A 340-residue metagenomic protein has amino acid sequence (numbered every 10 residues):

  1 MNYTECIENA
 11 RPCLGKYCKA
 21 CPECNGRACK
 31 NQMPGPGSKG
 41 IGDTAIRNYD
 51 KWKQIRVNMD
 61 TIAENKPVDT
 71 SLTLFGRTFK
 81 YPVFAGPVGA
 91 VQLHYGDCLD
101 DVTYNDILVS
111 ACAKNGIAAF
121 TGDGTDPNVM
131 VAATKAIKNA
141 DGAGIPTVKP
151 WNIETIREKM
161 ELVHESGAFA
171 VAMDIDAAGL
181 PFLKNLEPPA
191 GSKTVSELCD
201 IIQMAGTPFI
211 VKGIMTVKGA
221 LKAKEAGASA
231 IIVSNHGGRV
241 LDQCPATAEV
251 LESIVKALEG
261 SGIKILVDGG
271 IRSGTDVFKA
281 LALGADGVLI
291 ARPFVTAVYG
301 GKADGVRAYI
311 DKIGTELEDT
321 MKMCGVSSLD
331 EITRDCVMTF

Functional and structural regions predicted by a protein language model:
M1-R27, G219, G238-S261, R272 (+1 more regions): Conserved active-site-proximal phosphate/metal-binding subdomains
N2-K80: An N-cap/entry alpha-helix motif that binds or orients negatively charged groups
T44-M130: N-terminal functional module of multi-domain proteins
Y49-M59, C112, G116, H164-G167 (+4 more regions): Structural signal for hydrophobic packing residues in well-ordered secondary-structure cores of soluble enzyme domains
V88-D100, I145-E154, T207-M215, R272: Active-site mouth loops of central-metabolism enzymes
Y95, T121-G122, G144-W151, L183-P189: Flexible, glycine/proline-enriched loop segments at strand-loop-helix junctions that form or flank small-ligand binding
V109-S110, K138-N139, W151-V267, G274-A297 (+1 more regions): Alpha/beta enzyme core
A118, V129-T155: Long, hydrophobic, well-ordered secondary-structure blocks that form the structural core and pocket-lining surfaces
